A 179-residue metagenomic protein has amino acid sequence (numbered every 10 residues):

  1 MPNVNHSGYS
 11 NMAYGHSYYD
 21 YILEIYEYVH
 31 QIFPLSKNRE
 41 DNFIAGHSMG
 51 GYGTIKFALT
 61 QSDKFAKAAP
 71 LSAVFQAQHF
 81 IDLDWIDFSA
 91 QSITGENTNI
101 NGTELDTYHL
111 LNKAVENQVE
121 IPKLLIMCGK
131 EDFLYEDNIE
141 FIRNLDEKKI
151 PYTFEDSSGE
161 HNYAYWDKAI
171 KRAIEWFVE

Functional and structural regions predicted by a protein language model:
M1-E179: Non-catalytic cap/lid and distal C-terminal segments of serine-dependent acyl enzymes
